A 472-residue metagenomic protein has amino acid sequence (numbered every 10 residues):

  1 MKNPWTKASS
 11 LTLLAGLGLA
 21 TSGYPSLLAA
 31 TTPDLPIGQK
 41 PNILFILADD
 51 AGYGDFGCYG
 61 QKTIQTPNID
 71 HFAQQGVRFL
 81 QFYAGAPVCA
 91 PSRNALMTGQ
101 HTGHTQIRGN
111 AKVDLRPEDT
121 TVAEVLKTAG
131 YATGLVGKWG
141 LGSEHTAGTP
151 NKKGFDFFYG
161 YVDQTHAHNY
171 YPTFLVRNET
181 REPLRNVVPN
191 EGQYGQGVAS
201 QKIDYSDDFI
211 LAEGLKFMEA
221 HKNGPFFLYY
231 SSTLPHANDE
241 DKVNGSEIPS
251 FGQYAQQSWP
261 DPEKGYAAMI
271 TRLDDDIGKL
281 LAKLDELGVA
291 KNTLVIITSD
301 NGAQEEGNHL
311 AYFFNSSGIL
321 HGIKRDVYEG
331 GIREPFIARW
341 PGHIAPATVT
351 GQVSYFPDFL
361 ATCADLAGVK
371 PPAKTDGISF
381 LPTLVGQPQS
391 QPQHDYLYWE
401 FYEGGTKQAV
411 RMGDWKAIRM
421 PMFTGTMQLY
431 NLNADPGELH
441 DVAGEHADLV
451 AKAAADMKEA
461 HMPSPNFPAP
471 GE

Functional and structural regions predicted by a protein language model:
M1-T6: N-terminal secretory signal peptides that target proteins for export/translocation
S9-M427, L432-G471: Formylglycine-dependent sulfatase
